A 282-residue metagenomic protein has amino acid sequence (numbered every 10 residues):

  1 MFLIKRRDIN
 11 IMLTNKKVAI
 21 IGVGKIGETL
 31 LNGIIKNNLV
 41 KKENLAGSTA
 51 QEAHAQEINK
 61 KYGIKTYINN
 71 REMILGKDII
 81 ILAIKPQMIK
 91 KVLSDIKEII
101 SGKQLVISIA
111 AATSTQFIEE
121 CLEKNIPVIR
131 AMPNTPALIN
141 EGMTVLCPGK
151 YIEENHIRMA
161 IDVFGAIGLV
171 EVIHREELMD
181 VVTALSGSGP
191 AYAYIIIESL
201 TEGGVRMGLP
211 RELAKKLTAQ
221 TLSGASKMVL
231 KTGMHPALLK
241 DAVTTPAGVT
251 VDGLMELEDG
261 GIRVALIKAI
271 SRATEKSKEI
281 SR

Functional and structural regions predicted by a protein language model:
R6-D8, M12, A219-R282: NAD(P)-dependent Rossmann-like dehydrogenase/reductase catalytic/cofactor-binding core
R7-L75, G142, V205-R206: NAD(P)+-binding Rossmann beta1-loop-alpha1 motif at the extreme N-terminus of oxidoreductases
L45, A55, M73, P210-L217 (+2 more regions): Small-residue helix-packing motif on alpha-helices
E52-A53, K61-Y62, N70-L146, K150: Rossmann-like NAD(P)(H) cofactor-binding subdomain of soluble oxidoreductases
F117-P127, M143-V181, Y194-K231: Internal alpha-helical scaffold of NAD(P)-dependent oxidoreductase catalytic cores
D180-A191, K240: A short glycine-threonine-serine/GTX helix/turn-capping micro-motif
